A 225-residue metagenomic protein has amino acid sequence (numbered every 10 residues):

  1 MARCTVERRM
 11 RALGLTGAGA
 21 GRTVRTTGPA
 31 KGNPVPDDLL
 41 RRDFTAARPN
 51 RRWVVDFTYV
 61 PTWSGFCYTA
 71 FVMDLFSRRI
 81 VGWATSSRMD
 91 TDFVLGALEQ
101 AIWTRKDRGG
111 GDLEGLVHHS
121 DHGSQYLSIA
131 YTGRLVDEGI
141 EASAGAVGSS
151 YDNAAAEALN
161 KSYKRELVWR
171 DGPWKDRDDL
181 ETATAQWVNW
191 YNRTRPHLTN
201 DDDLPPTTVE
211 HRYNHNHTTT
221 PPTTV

Functional and structural regions predicted by a protein language model:
M1-R48, S149, P205-T218: Basic, flexible linker segments flanking DNA-binding modules in nucleic acid-interacting mobile-element proteins
A2, G32, P36, N50-R51 (+8 more regions): Hydrophobic (often cysteine-bearing) scaffold residues that line and stabilize catalytic clefts of nucleotide/cofactor
V6, M10, L40, D56 (+11 more regions): Mobile genetic element proteins and their domesticated derivatives, centered on retroelements and DNA transposons
G17-G28, V117-H122, V136-A155, R170-K175: RNase H-like polynucleotidyl transferase catalytic core
R42, A46-A84: An active-site-proximal beta-strand-loop segment
G65, A84-G109, L127: Active-site beta-loop-alpha junctions of metal-dependent nucleic acid enzymes, especially the RNase H-like/DDE
G110-L127, A146-S150, D201-T207: Acidic/histidine-rich, metal-coordinating catalytic segments
I129, G133-I140, K161-V225: C-terminal domain-tail junction helix/linker
